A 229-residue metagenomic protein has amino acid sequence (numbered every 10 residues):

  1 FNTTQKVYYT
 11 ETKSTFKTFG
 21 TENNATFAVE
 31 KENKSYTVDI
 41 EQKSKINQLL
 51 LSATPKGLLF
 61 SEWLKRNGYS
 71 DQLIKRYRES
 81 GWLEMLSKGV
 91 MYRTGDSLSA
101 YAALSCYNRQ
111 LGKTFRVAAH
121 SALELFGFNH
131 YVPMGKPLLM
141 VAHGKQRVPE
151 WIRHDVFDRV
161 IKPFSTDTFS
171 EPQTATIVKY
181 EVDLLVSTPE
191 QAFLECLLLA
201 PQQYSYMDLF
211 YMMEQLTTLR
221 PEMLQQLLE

Functional and structural regions predicted by a protein language model:
Y8-Y9, T15, T26-E30, K34-T37: Short, positively charged and aromatic/hydrophobic N-terminal segments
E30-R116, E222: Short beta-edge/loop segments at beta->alpha junctions of small alpha/beta modules that act as binding/recognition
N47-L51, L123, L194: Hydrophobic residues on short alpha-helical segments
E62, S121, G135-L138, Y206-F210 (+1 more regions): Short coil/turn segments at secondary-structure boundaries
A119-P172, E181: Exposed, interaction-prone assembly regions rather than primary DNA-binding/catalytic cores
Q173-E229: Hydrophobic alpha-helical interaction segments
